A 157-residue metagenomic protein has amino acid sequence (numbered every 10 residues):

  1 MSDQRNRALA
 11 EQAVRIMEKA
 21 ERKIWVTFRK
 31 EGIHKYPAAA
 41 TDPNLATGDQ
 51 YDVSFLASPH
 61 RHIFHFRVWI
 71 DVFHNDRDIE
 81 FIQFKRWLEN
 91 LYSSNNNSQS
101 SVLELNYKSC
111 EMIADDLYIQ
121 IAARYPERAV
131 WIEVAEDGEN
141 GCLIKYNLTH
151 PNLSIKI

Functional and structural regions predicted by a protein language model:
S2-I157: Charge-rich, low-complexity N-terminal segments
